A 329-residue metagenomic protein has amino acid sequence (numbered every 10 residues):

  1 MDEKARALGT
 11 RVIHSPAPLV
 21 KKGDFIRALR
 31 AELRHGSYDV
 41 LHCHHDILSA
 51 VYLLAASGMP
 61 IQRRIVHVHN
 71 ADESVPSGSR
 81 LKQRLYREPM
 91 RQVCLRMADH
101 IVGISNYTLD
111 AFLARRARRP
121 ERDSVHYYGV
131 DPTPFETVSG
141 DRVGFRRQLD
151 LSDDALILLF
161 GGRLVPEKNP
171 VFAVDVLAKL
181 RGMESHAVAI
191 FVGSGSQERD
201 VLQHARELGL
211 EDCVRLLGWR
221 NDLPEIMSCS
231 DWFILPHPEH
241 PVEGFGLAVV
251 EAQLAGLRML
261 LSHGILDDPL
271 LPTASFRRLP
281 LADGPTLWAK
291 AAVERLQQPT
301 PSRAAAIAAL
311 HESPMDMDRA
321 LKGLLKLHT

Functional and structural regions predicted by a protein language model:
M1-G23, G195-E198, L327: N-terminal strand-loop element at the rim of the active site of nucleotide-sugar-dependent glycosyltransferases
R27-R30, G58, Q83-I101, A117-E121: Membrane-proximal helix-turn-helix segments that form the acceptor-binding/catalytic region of lipid-linked
C43-S49, H67-V68: Short His-centered aromatic/hydrophobic patch
L95-E136: A short, active-site helix/loop in glycosyltransferases that binds the activated sugar's phosphate group
E136-L151: A short helix/loop element that forms part of the nucleotide-sugar donor recognition site in Leloir-type
L156-K179, S196-L202: A conserved mid-protein helix/loop that constitutes part of the nucleotide-sugar donor-binding site
A189, Q197-D200, E211-R220, I226: Active-site donor-binding acidic/aromatic loop of nucleotide-activated sugar and phosphosugar transferases involved
P269-Q297: Change "using UDP/GDP/dTDP sugars" to "using nucleotide sugars
